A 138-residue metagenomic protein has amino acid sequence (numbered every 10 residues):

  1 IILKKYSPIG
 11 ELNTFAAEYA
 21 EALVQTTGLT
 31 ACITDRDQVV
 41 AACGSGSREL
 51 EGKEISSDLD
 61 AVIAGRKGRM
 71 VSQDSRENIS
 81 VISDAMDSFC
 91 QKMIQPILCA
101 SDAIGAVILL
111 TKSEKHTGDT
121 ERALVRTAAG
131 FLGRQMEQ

Functional and structural regions predicted by a protein language model:
I1-I9: Short, structured interface segments
I9-V24, R48-A61, K67-S72, G105-A106 (+1 more regions): Juxtadomain coupling helices with adjacent low-complexity linkers
Q25-G28, F89-Q91: Short, small/polar residue-rich loop motifs at catalytic or cofactor-binding pockets
T30-A42: Short hydrophobic alpha-helical segments used for membrane anchoring or interfacial signaling
R36, S45-G46, A64-G65: Flexible, solvent-exposed loop/hinge segments and secondary-structure transition points
D74-S88: Signal-transducing coupling segments at domain and membrane junctions
M86-I97: A short beta-strand signature within small-molecule sensing/ligand-binding domains used in signal transduction
I97-V107: Short hydrophobic/glycine-rich mini-motifs in sensory/regulatory modules that couple input to downstream signaling
